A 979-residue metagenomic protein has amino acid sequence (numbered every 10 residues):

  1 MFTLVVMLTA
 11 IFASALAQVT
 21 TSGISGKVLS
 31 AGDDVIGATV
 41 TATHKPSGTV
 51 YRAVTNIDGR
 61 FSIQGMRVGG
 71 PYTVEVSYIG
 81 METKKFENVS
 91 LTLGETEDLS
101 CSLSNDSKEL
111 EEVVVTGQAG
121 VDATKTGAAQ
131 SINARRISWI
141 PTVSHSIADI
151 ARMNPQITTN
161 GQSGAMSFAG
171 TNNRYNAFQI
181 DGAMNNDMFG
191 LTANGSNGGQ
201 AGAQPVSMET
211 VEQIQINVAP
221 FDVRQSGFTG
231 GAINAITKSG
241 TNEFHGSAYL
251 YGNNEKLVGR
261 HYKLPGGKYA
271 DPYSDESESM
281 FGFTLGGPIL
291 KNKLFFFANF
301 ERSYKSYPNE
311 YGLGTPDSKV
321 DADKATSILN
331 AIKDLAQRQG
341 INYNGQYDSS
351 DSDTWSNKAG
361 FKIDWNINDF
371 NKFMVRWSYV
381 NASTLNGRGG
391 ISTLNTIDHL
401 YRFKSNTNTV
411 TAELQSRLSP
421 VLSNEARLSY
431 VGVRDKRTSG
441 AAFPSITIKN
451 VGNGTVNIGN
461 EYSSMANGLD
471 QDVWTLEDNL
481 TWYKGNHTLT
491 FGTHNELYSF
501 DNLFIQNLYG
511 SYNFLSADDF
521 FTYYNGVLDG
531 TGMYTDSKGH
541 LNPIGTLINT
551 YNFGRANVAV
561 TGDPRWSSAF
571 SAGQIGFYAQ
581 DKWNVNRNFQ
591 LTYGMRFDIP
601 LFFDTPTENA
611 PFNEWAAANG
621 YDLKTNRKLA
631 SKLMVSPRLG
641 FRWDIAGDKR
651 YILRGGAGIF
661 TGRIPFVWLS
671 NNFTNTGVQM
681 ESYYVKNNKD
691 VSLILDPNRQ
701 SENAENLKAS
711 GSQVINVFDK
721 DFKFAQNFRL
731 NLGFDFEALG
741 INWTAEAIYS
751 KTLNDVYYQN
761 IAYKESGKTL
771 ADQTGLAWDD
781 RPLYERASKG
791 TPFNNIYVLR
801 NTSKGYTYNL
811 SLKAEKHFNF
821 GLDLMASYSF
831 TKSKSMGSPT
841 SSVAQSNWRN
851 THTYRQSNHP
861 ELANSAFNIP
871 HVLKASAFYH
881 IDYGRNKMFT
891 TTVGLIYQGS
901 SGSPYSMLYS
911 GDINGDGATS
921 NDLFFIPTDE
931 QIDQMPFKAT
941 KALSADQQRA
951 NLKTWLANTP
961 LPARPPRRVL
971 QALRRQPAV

Functional and structural regions predicted by a protein language model:
S25-D33, A38-P46, E75-E82, T92-D149 (+1 more regions): Short, acidic, small-residue-rich periplasmic hinge/interaction motif at the N-terminus of Gram-negative outer-membrane
K45-R60: Short, acidic Ser/Thr/Gly-rich low-complexity loop/linker segments typical of extracellular and cell-surface proteins
E109, V121-I157, S163-A165, N172-N176 (+6 more regions): Acidic, glycine-rich flexible loop segments
T159-N160, V223-S226, G240-H245, L290-K293 (+8 more regions): Short loop/turn motifs that connect adjacent beta-strands in outer-membrane beta-barrel proteins
W355, N368-Y578, G620, T769: Replace "related TpsB outer-membrane translocases also match" with "some related outer-membrane beta-barrels such as
P606-S636, F641-V798: Solvent-exposed loop/turn elements at secondary-structure boundaries
T744-N886, T892-S901: Gram-negative outer-membrane beta-barrel transporters
S865, T892-V979: Extracytoplasmic gating/loop element in the C-terminal half of outer-membrane beta-barrel translocons and assembly
